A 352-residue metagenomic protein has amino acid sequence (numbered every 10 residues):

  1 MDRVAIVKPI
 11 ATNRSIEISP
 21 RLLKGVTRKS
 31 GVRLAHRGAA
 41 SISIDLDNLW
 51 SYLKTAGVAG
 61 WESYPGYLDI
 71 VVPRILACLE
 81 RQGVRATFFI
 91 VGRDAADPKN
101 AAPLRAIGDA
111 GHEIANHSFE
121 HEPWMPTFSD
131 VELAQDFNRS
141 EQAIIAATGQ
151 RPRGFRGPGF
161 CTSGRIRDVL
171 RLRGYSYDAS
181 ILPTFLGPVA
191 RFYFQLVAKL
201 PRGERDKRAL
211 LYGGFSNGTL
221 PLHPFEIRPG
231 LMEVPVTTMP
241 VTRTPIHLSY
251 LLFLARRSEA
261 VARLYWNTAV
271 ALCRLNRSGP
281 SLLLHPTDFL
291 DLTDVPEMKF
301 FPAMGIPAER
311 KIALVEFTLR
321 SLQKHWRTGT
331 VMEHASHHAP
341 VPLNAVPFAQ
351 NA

Functional and structural regions predicted by a protein language model:
M1-T12: Ser/Thr-rich, low-complexity intrinsically disordered segments
A11-R14, S19-E113: Active-site beta->alpha N-cap acidic-glycine motif
N13, I18-R28, Y52, I145-A146 (+3 more regions): Active-site-adjacent pocket scaffolds in enzyme catalytic domains
D45, L79, I114-H117, F155 (+4 more regions): Conserved, mostly hydrophobic/aromatic
P65, D69, D130-N138, R263 (+2 more regions): Non-membrane alpha-helical structural segments and their capping/turn regions in soluble enzymes
V72-L76, A101-R105, F137-E141, R167 (+2 more regions): Generic structural signal for well-ordered alpha-helices, preferentially at hydrophobic/aromatic core positions
R81-G83, L252-A352: C-terminal domain-boundary segment and adjacent tail
Q82-I166, Y175-R191, P229-M232, T238-P240: Metal-dependent polysaccharide deacetylase catalytic core of the NodB/CE4 family, i.e., the active-site-bearing domain
